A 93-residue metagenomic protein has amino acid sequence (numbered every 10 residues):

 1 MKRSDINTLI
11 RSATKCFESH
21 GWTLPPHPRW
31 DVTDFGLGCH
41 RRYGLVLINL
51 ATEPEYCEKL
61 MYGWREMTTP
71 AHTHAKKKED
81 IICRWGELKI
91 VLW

Functional and structural regions predicted by a protein language model:
M1-Y56: A short, N-terminal "cap"/entry segment at the start of jelly-roll beta-barrel domains of the cupin/DSBH fold
K2, K15, K59, K76-K78 (+1 more regions): Context-gated lysine
I48-T52, K59-M61, T69-H74, I82: Short histidine-centered beta-strand/loop micro-motifs that create catalytic or ligand/metal-coordination sites
W64-R65, K76-W93: Glycine- and acidic-residue-biased ligand/ion/polar-headgroup-sensing regions
